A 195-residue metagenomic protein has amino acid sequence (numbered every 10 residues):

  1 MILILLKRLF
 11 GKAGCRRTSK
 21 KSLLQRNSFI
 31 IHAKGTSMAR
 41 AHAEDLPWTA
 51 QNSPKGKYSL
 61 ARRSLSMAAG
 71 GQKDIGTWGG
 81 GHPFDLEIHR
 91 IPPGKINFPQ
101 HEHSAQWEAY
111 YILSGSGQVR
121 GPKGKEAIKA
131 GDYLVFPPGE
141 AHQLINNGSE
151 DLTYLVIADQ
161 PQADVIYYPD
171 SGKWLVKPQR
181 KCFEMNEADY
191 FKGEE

Functional and structural regions predicted by a protein language model:
K7, K21-S22, N27: Polybasic, lysine-rich low-complexity intrinsically disordered segments
R26-P83, P169-E195: A short, N-terminal "cap"/entry segment at the start of jelly-roll beta-barrel domains of the cupin/DSBH fold
A69-K73, E87-H103: Conserved short histidine dyad/triad with adjacent acidic residue
W107, Y111-G117: Glycine- and acidic-residue-biased ligand/ion/polar-headgroup-sensing regions
Q118, P138-D164: Ligand-binding loop in jelly-roll beta-barrel domains
K123-P138: Short acidic-glycine-tyrosine-enriched beta hairpin
